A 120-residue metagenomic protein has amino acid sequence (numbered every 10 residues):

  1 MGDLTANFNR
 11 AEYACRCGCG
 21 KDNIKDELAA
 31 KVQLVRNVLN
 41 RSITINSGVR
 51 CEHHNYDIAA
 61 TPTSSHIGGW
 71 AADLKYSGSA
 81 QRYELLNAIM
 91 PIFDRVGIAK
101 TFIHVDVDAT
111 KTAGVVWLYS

Functional and structural regions predicted by a protein language model:
M1-V38, A109-G114, Y119-S120: Extracytoplasmic cell-surface/polysaccharide-interacting catalytic and binding patches
T5-N7, T44, A71: Intrinsically disordered, low-complexity peptide-like regions
F8, E12, H53, I58 (+1 more regions): Solvent-exposed, flexible loop/coil residues
G18, I43-V49, Y76-A80: N-terminal start-of-chain detector that recognizes signal peptides and the immediate post-cleavage beginning
I24, L28-K31, R41, H54 (+3 more regions): Amphipathic alpha-helical interface surfaces
V32-A59: Extended, low-complexity, intrinsically disordered C-terminal regulatory tails of eukaryotic serine/threonine kinases
P62-S120: Catalytic cores and adjacent binding grooves of peptidoglycan-active enzymes
